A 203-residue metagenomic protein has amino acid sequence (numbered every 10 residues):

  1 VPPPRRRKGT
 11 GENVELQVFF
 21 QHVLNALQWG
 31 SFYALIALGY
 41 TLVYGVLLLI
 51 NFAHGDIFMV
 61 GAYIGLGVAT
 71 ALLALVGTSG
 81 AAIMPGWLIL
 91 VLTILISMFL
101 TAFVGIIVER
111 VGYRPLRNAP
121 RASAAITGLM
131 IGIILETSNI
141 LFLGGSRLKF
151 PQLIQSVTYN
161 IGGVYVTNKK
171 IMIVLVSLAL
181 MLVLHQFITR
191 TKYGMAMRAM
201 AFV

Functional and structural regions predicted by a protein language model:
V1-V14: Short, Lys/Arg-enriched N-terminal segments with co-localized hydrophobic residues within the first ~10-30 amino acids
G11-L49, A53-A201: Small-residue-rich transmembrane alpha-helical segments that form helix-helix packing/gating elements in polytopic
